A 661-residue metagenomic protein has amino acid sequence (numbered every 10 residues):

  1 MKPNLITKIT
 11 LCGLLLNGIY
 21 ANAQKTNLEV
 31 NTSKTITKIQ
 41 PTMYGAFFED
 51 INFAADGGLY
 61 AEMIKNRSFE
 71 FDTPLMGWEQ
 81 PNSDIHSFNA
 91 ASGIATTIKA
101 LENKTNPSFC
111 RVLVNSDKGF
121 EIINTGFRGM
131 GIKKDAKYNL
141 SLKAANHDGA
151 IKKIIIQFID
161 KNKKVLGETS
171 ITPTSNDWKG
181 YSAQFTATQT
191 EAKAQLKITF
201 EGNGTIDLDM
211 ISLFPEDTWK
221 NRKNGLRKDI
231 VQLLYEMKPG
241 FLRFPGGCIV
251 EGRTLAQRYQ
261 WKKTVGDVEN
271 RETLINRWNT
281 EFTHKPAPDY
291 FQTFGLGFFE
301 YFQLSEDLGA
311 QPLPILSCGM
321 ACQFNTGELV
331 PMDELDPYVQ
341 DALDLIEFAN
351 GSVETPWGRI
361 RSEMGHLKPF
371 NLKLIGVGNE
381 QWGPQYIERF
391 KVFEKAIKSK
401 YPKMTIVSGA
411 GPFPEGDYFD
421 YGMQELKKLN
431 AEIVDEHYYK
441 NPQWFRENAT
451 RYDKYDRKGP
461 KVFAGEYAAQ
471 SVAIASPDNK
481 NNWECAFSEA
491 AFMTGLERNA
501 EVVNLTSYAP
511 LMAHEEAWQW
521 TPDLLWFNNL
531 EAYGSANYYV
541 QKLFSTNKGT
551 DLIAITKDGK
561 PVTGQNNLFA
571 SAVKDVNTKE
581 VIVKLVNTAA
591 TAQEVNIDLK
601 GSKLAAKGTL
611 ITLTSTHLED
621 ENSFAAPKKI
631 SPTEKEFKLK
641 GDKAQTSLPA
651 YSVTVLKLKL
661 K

Functional and structural regions predicted by a protein language model:
M1-K25: Bacterial Sec-dependent N-terminal signal peptides
Q24-T293, Q311, T326-D336, N379-P384 (+5 more regions): Extracellular and organelle-lumenal recognition/adhesion modules and their flexible linkers in secreted
A46, L142, K238, S305 (+7 more regions): Conserved, mostly hydrophobic/aromatic
F185-T188, A194-Q195, T218, R222-P239 (+7 more regions): An active-site-proximal structural segment forming one wall of the substrate-binding cleft that immediately precedes
E201, P215, P245-C248, C318 (+3 more regions): Active-site groove signature of glycoside hydrolases
K395-K398, P402-T405, M423-L426, E432-N547 (+3 more regions): Catalytic-core region of carbohydrate-active enzymes that cleave or remodel glycosidic bonds
E580-N587: Short, well-ordered beta-strand segments enriched in hydrophobic/aromatic residues
N587-K661: C-terminal beta-sandwich/jelly-roll accessory domains of carbohydrate-active enzymes
